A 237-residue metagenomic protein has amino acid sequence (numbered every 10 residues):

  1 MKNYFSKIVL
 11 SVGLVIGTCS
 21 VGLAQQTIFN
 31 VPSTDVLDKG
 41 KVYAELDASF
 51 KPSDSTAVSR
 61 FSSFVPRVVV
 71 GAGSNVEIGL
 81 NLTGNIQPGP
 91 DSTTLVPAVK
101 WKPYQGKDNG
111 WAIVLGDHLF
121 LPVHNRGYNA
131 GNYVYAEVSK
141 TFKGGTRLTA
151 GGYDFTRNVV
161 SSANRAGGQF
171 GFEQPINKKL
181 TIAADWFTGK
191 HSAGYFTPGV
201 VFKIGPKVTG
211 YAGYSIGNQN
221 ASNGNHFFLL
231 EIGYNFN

Functional and structural regions predicted by a protein language model:
M1-I28, N237: Cleavable N-terminal export/targeting peptides
L23-N158, F172-T181, D185-N237: Transmembrane beta-barrel domains of Gram-negative outer membranes and organellar outer membranes
A163-F170: Short loop-to-alpha-helix "cap/lid" segments that border enzyme active sites across diverse enzyme classes
